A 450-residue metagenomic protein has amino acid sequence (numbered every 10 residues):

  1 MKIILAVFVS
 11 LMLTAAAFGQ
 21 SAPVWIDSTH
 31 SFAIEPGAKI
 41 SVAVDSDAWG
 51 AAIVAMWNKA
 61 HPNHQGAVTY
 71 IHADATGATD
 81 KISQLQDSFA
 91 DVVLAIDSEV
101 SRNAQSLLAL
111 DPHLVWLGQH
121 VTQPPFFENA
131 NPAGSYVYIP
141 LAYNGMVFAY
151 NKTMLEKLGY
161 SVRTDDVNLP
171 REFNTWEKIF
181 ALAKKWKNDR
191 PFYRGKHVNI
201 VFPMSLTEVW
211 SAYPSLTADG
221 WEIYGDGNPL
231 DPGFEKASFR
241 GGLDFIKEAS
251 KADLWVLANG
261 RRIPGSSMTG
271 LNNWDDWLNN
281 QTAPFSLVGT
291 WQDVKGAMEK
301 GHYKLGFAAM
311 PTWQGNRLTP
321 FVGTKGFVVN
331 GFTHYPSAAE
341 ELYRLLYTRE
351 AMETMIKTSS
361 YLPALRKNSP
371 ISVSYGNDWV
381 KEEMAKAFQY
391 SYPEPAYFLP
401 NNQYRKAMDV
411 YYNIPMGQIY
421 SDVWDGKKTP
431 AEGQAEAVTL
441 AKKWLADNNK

Functional and structural regions predicted by a protein language model:
G19, N131-E208, E222-G260, G331-S337 (+1 more regions): Helix-loop-helix "hinge/cap" segment bordering the ligand-binding cleft or interdomain interface
Q20-I40, K187-Y193, K450: Immediate post-signal peptide segment of exported/extracytoplasmic ligand-binding proteins
S21-S31, L94-V147, E156, E177-F180 (+3 more regions): Hinge/lid segment of periplasmic solute-binding proteins
W25-A33, D45-Q65, A149, T153 (+2 more regions): Short, polar/charged alpha-helical segment
S41, M56-P125, S135-Y138, E156-D165 (+4 more regions): Extracytoplasmic "Venus flytrap"/periplasmic binding protein-like
Q65, G134, M298-K367, N401 (+1 more regions): Extracytoplasmic/periplasmic substrate-recognition and gating elements
D74-I82, H197-V198, G220-K300, M310 (+1 more regions): Extracytoplasmic ligand-binding clamshell segments of periplasmic binding protein
A308, K357-Q418, D422: Long, aromatic- and glycine/proline-rich binding clefts that accommodate carbohydrate-like moieties
